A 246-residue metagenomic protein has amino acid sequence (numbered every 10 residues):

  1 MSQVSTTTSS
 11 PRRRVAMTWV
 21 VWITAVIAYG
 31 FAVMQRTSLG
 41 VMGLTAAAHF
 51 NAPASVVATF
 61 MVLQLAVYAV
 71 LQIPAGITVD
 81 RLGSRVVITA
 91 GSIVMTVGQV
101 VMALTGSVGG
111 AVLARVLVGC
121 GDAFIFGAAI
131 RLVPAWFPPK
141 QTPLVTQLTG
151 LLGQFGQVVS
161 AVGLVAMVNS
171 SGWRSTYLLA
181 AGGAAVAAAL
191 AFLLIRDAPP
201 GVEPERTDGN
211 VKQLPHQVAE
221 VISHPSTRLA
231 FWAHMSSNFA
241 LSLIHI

Functional and structural regions predicted by a protein language model:
T7-R14, P199-F231: Juxtamembrane intracellular "pre-TM" segments in multi-pass secondary transporters
T37, L65-I73, Q157-V158: Residue-level signature of mid-helix packing/kink "hotspots" within the transmembrane helices of 12-pass Major
M42-A69: Extracellular/periplasmic helix-loop-helix junction of adjacent transmembrane segments in MFS-like secondary
V70-G106: Conserved MFS/SLC helix-loop-helix module at the cytosolic interface between two early adjacent transmembrane helices
G98, G109-L117: Paired small-residue
A114-L152: Cytoplasmic helix-loop-helix junction between adjacent transmembrane helices in 12-TM secondary transporters
T149-D197: Helix-loop-helix hairpin linking two adjacent transmembrane segments in secondary transporters
I244-I246: Conserved small/polar residues in nucleotide/adenosyl-binding loops
